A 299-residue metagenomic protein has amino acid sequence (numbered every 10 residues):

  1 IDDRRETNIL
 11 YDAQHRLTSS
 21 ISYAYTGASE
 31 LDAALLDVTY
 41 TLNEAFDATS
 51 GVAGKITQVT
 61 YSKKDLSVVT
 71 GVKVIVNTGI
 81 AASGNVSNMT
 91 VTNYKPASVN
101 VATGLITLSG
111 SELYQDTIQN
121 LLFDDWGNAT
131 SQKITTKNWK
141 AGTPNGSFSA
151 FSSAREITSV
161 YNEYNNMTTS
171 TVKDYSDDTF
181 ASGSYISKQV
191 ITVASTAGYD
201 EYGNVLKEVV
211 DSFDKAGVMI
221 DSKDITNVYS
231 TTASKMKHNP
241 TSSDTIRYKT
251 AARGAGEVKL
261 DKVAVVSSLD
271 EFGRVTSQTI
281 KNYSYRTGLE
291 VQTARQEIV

Functional and structural regions predicted by a protein language model:
I1-R5, L31-T39, S67-V74, L108-I118 (+5 more regions): Amphipathic hydrophobic-ligand
E6-Q14, Y23, V38-S50, V74-S83 (+10 more regions): Aromatic-rich beta-strand edge motifs centered on tyrosine
S20-S22, I56-V59, V72, M89-V91 (+6 more regions): Beta-strand-dense domains in secreted/periplasmic systems and polymorphic toxin scaffolds
Y23-G27, Y61-K64, N93-P96, K137-K140 (+4 more regions): Predominantly extracellular/luminal cell-surface or secreted proteins
V38, G54-T57, S67, N100 (+3 more regions): Low-complexity intrinsically disordered segments
V101-I106, P144-S147: Intrinsically disordered, low-complexity Ser/Thr- and acidic-rich flexible linkers and loops, especially at boundaries
